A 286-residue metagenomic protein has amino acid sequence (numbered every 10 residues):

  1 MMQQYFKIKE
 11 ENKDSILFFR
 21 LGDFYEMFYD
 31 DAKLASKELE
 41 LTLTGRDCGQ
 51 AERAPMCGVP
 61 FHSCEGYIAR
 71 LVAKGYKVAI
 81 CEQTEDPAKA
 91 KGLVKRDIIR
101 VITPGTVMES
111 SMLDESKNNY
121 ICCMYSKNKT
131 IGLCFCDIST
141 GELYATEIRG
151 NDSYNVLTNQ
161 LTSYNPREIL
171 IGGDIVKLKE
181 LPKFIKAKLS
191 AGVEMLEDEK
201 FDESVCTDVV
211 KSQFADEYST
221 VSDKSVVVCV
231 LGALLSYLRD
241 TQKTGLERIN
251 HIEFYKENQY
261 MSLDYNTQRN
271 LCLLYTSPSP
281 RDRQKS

Functional and structural regions predicted by a protein language model:
M1-S277, R281-R283: Charged catalytic and DNA/RNA-contacting regions of genome-maintenance and nucleic-acid-processing enzymes
